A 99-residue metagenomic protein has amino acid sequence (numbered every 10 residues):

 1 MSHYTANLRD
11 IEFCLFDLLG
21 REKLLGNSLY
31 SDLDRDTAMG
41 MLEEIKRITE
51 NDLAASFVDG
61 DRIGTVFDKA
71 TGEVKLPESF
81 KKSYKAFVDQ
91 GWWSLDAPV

Functional and structural regions predicted by a protein language model:
M1-V99: Amphipathic, small/basic residue-rich leader segments at the start of a protein or domain
